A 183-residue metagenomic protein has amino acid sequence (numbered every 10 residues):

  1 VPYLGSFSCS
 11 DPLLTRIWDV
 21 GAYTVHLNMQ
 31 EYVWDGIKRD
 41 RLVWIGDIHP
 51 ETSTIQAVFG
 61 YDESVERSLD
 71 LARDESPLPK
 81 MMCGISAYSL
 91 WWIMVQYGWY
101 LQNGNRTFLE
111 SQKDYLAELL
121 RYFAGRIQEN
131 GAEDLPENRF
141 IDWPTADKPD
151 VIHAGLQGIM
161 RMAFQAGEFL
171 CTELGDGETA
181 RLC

Functional and structural regions predicted by a protein language model:
V1-G125, N130, E137: Substrate-binding groove/exosite segments of carbohydrate-active enzymes
E75-W91, R106, A124-C183: The feature captures the catalytic groove of carbohydrate-active enzymes
